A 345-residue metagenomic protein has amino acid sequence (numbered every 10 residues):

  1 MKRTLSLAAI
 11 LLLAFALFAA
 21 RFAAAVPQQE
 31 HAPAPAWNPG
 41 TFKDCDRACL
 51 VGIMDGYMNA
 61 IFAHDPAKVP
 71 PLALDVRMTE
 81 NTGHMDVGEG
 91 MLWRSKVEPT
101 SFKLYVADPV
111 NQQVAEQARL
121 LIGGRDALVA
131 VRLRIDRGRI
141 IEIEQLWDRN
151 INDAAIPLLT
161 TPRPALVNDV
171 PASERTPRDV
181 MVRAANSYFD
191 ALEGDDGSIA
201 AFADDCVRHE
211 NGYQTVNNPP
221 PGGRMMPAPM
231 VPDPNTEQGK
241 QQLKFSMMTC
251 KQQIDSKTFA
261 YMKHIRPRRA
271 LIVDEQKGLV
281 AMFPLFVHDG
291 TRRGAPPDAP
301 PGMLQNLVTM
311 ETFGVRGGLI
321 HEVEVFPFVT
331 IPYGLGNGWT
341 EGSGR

Functional and structural regions predicted by a protein language model:
M1-A9: Bacterial N-terminal signal peptides that target proteins for export
A8-A20: Bacterial N-terminal signal peptides
R21-R345: C-terminal and inter-domain tail/linker signature
